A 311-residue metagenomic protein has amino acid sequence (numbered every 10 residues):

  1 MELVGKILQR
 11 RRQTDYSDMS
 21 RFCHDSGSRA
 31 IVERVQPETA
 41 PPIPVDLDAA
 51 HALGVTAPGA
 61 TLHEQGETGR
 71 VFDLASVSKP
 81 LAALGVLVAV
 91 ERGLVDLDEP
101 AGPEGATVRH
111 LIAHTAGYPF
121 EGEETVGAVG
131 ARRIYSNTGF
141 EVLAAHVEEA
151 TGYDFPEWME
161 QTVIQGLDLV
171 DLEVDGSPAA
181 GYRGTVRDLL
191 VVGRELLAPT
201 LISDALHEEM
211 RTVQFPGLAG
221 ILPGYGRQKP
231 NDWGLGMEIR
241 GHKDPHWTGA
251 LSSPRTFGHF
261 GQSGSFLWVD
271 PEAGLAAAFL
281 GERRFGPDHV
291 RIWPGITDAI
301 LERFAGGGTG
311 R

Functional and structural regions predicted by a protein language model:
L3-D73, A131-R132, E148-Y153, E157-E160 (+2 more regions): Catalytic loop of the DD-peptidase/beta-lactamase superfamily, centered on the K-T-G motif and neighboring
L53-V55, P103-E123, V186: Short helix- or helix-capping micro-motifs that position conserved polar/aromatic residues at function-defining sites
L62-Q65, P119-T125, V170-G176: Glycine- and aromatic-rich loop/turn segments at beta-sheet edges
D73-D98, L143-E148, L189, G274: Active-site SXXK
S76-V77, I134-T138: Catalytic nucleophile serine of serine hydrolases, specifically the conserved "nucleophile elbow" pentapeptide
L94-D98, E121-G127: Extracellular-facing binding/remodeling surfaces
A113-G117, Q161, Q165-D168: Glycine-rich, acidic and aromatic/proline-enriched surface loops and short helix-turn segments that act as binding
